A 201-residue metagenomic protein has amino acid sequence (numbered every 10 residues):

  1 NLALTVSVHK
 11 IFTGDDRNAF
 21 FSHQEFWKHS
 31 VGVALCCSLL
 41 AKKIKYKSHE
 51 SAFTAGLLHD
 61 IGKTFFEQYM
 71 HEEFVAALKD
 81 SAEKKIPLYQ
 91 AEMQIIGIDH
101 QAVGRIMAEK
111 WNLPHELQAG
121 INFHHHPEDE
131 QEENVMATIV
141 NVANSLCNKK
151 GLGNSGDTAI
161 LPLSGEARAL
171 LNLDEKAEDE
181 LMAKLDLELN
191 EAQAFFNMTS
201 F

Functional and structural regions predicted by a protein language model:
N1-E109, H115, A119-F123, E130-A143 (+5 more regions): Acidic/His-rich, divalent-metal-binding segments that scaffold phosphate/diphosphate chemistry
Q131, G165-F201: Terminal helices and disordered tails flanking the catalytic cores of nucleotide-processing hydrolases
T158: Active-site hotspot residues in diverse enzymes, especially metal/ion-binding acidic/histidine motifs
